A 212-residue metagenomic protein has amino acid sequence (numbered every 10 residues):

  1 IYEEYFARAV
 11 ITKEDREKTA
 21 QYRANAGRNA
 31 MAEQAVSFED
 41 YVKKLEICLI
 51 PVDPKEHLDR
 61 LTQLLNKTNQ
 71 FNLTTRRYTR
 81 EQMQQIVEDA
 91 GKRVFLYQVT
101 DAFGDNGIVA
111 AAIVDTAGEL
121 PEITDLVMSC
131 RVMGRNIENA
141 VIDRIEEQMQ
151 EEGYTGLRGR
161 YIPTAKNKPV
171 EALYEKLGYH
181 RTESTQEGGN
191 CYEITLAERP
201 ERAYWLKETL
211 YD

Functional and structural regions predicted by a protein language model:
I1-L45, E147-D212: Terminal substrate-recognition subdomain of acyl/acetyltransferases
T19-N29, V42-I50, A102-V109, M133-N139: Phosphate-binding glycine-rich loops and adjacent basic patches that engage nucleotide phosphates, nucleic-acid
G27-M31, L73-R76, K92, I137-N139 (+1 more regions): A short linear-motif detector with a strong N-terminal bias
A32-E33, P54-D59, I145-E146: Short, flexible segments with low predicted structural confidence
I50-R131: A conserved beta-strand-loop-helix scaffold within acyl/acetyltransferase catalytic domains
A102, I108-V109, V114-R181: Acyl-donor binding region in acyl/amide transferases
